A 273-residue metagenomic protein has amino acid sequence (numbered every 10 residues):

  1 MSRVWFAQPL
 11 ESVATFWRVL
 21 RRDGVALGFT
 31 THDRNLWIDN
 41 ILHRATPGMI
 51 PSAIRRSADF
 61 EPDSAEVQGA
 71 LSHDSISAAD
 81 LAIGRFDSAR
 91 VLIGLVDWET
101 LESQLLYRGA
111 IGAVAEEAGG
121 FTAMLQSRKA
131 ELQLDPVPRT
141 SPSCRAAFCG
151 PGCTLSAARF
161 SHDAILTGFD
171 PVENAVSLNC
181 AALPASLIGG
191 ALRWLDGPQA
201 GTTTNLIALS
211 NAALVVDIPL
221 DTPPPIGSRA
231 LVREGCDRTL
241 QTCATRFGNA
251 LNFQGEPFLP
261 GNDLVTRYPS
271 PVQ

Functional and structural regions predicted by a protein language model:
M1-Q273: Interface-prone segments of viral and bacterial extracellular assemblies
